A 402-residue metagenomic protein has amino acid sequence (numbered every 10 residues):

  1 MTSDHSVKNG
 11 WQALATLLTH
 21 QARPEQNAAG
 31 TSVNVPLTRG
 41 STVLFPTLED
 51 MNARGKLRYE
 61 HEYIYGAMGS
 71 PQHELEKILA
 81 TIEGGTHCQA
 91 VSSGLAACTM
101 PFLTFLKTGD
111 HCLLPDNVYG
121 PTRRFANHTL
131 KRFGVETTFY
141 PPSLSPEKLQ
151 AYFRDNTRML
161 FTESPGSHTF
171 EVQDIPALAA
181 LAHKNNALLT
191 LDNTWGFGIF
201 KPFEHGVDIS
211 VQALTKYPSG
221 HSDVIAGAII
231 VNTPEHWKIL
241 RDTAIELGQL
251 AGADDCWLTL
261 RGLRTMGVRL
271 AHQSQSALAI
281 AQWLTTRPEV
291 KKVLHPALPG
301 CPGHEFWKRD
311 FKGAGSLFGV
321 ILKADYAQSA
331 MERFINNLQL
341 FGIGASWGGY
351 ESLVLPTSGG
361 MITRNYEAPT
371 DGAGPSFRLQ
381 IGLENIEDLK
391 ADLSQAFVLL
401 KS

Functional and structural regions predicted by a protein language model:
M1-Y59, S402: N-terminal glycine-rich, Lys/His-bearing helix-loop that initiates the first secondary-structure elements of many
T2, N127, E136-T138, A151 (+5 more regions): PLP-dependent enzyme catalytic core of the Aspartate aminotransferase-like
T2-G10, L18-A28, C88-E289, L294 (+1 more regions): Conserved PLP-enzyme active-site core in the AAT-like
W11, L18-P36, A330-E367: C-terminal core of ALDH-fold dehydrogenases
A22-E25, R39-P46, W195, K216 (+6 more regions): Glycine-rich beta-alpha junction loops
F45-A96, P121, A126-T129: Conserved N-terminal alpha-helix of the aminotransferase class I/II PLP-enzyme fold
I230, G319-I321, Q380-G382: Short hydrophobic/aromatic beta-strand micro-patches that form the beta-sheet surface supporting nucleotide- or nucleic
L278-Q339, I343-G349, I362-D371: Conserved small-domain helix->loop->beta segment predominantly found in fold-type I
